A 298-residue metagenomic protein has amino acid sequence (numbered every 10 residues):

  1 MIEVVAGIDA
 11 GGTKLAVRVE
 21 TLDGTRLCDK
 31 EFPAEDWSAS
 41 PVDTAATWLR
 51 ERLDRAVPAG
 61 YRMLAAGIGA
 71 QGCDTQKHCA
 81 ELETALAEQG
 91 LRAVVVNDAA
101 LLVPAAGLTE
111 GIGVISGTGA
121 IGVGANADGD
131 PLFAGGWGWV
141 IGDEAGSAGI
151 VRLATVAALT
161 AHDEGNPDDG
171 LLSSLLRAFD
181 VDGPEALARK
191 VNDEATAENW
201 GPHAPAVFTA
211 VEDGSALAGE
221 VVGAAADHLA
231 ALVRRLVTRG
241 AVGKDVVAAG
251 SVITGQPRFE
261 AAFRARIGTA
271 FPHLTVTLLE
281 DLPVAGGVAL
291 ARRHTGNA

Functional and structural regions predicted by a protein language model:
M1, L91-V114, D130: Conserved phosphate-binding catalytic cores of ATP/NTP-utilizing and phosphoryl-transfer enzymes
M1-R62, A106-I112, T155-A298: ATP-binding/phosphotransfer module of carbohydrate and carboxylate kinases, centering on a glycine-rich
T13, Q71-C73, T118-I121: Short glycine-rich anion-binding loops that position phosphate/pyrophosphate groups of nucleotides and phosphorylated
E31-S38, D54-V94, A106-G107: Short beta-strand-loop/turn "lid" adjacent to the catalytic site in phosphate-handling enzymes
E31-W37, A99-A100, T118-A120, W137-V140: Short, acidic/turn-prone active-site loops that include or flank metal/cofactor- and phosphate-binding residues
L64, L86-A93, G129-G138, R266-T275: Glycine/charged-rich beta-loop-alpha catalytic/anionic-binding loops adjacent to active sites
D74-Q76, L101-V103, I121-G122, I253-G255: Short, active-site-adjacent cap segments at secondary-structure transitions
G111-T160: Hydrophobic alpha-helical segments and helix pairs
